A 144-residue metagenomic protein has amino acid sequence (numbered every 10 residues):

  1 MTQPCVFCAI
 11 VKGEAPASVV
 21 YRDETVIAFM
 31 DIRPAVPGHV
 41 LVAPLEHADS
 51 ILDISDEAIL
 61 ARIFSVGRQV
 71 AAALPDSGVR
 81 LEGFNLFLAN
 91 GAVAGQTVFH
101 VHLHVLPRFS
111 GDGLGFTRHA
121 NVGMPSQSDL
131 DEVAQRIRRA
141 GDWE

Functional and structural regions predicted by a protein language model:
M1-E144: HIT superfamily nucleotide-processing domains
